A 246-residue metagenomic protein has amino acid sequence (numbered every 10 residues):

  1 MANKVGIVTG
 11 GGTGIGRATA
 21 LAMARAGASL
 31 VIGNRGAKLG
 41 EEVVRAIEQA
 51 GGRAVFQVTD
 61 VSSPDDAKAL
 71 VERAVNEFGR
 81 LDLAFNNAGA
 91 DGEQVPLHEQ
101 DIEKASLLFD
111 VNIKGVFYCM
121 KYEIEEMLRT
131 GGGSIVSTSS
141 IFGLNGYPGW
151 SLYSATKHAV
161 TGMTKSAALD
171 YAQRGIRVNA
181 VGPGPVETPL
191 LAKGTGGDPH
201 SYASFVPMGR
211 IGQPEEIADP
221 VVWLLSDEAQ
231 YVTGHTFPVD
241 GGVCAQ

Functional and structural regions predicted by a protein language model:
V5, G10-G14, G36: Conserved glycine-rich cofactor-binding loop
A37, V58-L70, I102, E215-E216: The beta1-alpha1 cofactor-binding region of Rossmann-like NAD(H)/NADP(H)-dependent oxidoreductases
A69-N76, V95-E99, E103-D110, S201: Active-site Tyr-X3-Lys motif and surrounding loop/helix of classical short-chain dehydrogenase/reductase
D91-Q94, N145, S204-F205, V222 (+1 more regions): Short C-terminal tail/terminal secondary-structure segment of NAD(P)H-dependent dehydrogenase/reductase domains
H98-F117, V136, V160, M208: Catalytic Tyr-X3-Lys loop
M120, T156, T164: Active-site helix of classical SDR
E125, L169-Q173, Q230: Alpha-helical segment proximal to the catalytic Tyr-Lys
S140: Residue(s) in the substrate-gating loop at a strand-loop-helix junction that position the organic substrate next
